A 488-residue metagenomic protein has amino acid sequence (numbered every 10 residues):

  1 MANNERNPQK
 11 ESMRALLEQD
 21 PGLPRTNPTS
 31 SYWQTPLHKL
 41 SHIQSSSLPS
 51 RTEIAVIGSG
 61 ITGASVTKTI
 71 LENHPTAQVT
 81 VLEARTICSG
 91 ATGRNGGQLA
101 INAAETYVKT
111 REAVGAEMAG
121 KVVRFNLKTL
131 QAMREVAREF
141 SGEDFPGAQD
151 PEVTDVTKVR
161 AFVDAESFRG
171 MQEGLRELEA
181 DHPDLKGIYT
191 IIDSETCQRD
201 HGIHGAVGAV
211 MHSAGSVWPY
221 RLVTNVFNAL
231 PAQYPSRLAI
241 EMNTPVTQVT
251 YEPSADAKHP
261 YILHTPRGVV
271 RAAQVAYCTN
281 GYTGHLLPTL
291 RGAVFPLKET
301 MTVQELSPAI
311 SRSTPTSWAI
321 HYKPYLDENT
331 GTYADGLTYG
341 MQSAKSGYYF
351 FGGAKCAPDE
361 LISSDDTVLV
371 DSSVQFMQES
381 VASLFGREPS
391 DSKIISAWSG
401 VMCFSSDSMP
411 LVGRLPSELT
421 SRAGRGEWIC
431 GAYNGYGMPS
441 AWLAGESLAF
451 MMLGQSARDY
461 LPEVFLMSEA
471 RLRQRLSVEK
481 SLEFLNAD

Functional and structural regions predicted by a protein language model:
A2-T52, T69, P253-S254, S408-L411 (+1 more regions): C-terminal lid/capping helical subdomain adjacent to the catalytic/cofactor pocket in oxidative enzymes
P49-V81: N-terminal Rossmann-like FAD-binding beta1-loop-alpha1 element of flavoenzymes
I57, I101, Y277-C278: Redox-cofactor binding/interface segments in oxidoreductases and associated redox assembly factors
A84, E139-E152, V246, G268-R422: Active-site substrate-recognition segment that forms the wall of the catalytic cavity or substrate channel
R85-V122, D150-E152: Conserved N-terminal glycine-rich FAD pyrophosphate-binding loop of Rossmann-like flavoproteins
T110-N225, A229: Rossmann-like flavin
E177-D181, H201-A273: Helical element adjacent to the flavin cofactor pocket in flavoenzyme catalytic cores
I188-D193, A239-E241, T247, K393-A397: General small-molecule cofactor/ligand-binding pocket signal
